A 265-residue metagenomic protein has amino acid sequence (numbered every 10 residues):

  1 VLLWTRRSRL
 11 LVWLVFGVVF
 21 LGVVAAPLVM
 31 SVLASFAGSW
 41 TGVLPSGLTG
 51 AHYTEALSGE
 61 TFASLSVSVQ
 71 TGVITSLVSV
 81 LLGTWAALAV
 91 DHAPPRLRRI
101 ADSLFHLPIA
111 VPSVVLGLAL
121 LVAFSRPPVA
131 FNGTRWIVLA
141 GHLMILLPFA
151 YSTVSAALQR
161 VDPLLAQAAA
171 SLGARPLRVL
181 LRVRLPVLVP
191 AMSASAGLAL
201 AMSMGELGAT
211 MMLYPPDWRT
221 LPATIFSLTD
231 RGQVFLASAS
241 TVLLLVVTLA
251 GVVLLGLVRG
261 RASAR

Functional and structural regions predicted by a protein language model:
V1-R9, S39-W40, H52-E60, M204-G256: Interhelical loop and adjacent transmembrane-helix boundary motif in polytopic membrane transport permeases
V1-V15, A89-V90, P94-P95, S155-V183 (+2 more regions): C-terminal transmembrane helix and the adjacent membrane-cytosol boundary/short C-terminal tail of inner/organellar
L3, T41-G42, S46, G50 (+4 more regions): Membrane-interfacial helix termini and adjacent extracytoplasmic/periplasmic loops of multi-pass transporters
R9-L14, W85-L120, A166: Cytoplasmic-entry segments and transmembrane alpha-helices of multi-pass inner-membrane transporters
W13, E60-S68, A123-F149, V189-A191 (+1 more regions): Loop-to-helix entry region at the N-terminal start of transmembrane alpha-helices in multi-pass membrane transporters
V15-L28, L77, L107, V111 (+6 more regions): Transmembrane alpha-helices
A25-W40, V67, G117-V129, T153 (+3 more regions): A structural signal for multi-pass alpha-helical bundles of membrane permease subunits that mediate small-molecule
F36, G59-H92: Transmembrane alpha-helix signature in integral membrane proteins
